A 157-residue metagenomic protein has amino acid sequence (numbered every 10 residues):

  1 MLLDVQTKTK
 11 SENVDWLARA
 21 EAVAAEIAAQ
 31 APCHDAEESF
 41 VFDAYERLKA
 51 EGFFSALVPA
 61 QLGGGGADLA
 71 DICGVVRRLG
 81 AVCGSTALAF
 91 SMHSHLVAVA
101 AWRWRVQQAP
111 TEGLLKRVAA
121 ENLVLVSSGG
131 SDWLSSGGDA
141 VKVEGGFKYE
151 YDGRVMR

Functional and structural regions predicted by a protein language model:
M1-G74: Alpha-helical interface subdomain recognition
F42-A50, F54-R157: Glycine-rich flavin
